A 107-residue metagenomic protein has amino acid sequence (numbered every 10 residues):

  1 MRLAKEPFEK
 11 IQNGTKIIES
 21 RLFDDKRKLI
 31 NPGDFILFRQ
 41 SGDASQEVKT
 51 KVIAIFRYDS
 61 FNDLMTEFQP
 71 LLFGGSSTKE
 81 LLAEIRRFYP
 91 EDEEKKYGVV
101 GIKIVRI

Functional and structural regions predicted by a protein language model:
M1-P32: Compositionally biased, charged N-terminal/linker segments
A4, R21, I53, V105-I107: A structural detector for beta-sheet-dominated domains
I17, K49, G101: A residue-level signal for beta-strand positions that form part of recognition/binding surfaces within mature
F23-D24, F35, Q40-Q46: Short, charged beta-turn/beta-strand-edge "cap" motif at the junction between a beta-strand and an adjacent loop
N31-G33, S45-E47, Y97-V99: Short connector loops at helix/strand junctions that flank enzyme active sites, especially segments positioning acidic
Q46-R57: Short beta-strand-centered aromatic/proline hotspots
I55-M65: Short, solvent-exposed beta-strand-terminating loops
D63-I107: Contiguous surface segments at macromolecular interaction interfaces
